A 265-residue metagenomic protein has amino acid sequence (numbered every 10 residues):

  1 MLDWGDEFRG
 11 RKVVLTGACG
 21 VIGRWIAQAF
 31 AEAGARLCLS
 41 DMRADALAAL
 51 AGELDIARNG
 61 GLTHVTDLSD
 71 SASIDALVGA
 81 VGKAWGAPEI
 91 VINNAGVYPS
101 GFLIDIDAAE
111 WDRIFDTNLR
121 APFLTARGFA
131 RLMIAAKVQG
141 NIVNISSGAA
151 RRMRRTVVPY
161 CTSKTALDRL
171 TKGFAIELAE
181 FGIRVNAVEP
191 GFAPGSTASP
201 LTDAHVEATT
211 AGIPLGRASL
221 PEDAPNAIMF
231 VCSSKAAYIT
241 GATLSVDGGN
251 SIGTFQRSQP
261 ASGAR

Functional and structural regions predicted by a protein language model:
M1-G5, R152, M229, T240-R265: Short C-terminal tail/terminal secondary-structure segment of NAD(P)H-dependent dehydrogenase/reductase domains
D3-C38: Canonical Rossmann dinucleotide-binding motif of NAD(H)/NADP(H)-dependent dehydrogenases/reductases, specifically
A87, A179, R184, I239-G241: Short, small/polar-rich loop/turn modules that mediate ligand/substrate recognition or access, typified
F102-L103, E110-F115, T209: Substrate-binding pocket helix/loop in short-chain dehydrogenase/reductase
A126, S163, T171: Active-site helix of classical SDR
R131, I176-E180, A237: Alpha-helical segment proximal to the catalytic Tyr-Lys
S147: Residue(s) in the substrate-gating loop at a strand-loop-helix junction that position the organic substrate next
